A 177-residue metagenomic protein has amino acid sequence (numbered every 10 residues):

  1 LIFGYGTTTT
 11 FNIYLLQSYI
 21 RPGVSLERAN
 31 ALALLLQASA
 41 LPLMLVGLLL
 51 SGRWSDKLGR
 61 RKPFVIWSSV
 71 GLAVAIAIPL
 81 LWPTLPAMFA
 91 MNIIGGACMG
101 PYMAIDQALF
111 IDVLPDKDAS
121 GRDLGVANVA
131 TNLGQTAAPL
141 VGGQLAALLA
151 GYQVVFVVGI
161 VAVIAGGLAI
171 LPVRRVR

Functional and structural regions predicted by a protein language model:
P22-L41, V154: Loop-to-transmembrane helix entry
L26-E27, Q144-V163: A membrane-interface helix-boundary motif in multi-pass transporters
V46-R60: Helix-to-loop junctions at the C-terminal end of transmembrane segments in multipass secondary transporters
P63-A77: Structural signature of the two symmetry-related core transmembrane helices
L80-M91: Helix-loop junctions at membrane interfaces in 12-TM secondary transporters
Y102, V157-R177: Multi-pass alpha-helical transporter architecture, strongest for 12-TM Major Facilitator/SLC carriers used
Y102-P115: Intracellular juxtamembrane helix-capping segments at the cytosolic ends of symmetry-related transmembrane helices
D118-A147: A late C-terminal transmembrane helix in Major Facilitator Superfamily
